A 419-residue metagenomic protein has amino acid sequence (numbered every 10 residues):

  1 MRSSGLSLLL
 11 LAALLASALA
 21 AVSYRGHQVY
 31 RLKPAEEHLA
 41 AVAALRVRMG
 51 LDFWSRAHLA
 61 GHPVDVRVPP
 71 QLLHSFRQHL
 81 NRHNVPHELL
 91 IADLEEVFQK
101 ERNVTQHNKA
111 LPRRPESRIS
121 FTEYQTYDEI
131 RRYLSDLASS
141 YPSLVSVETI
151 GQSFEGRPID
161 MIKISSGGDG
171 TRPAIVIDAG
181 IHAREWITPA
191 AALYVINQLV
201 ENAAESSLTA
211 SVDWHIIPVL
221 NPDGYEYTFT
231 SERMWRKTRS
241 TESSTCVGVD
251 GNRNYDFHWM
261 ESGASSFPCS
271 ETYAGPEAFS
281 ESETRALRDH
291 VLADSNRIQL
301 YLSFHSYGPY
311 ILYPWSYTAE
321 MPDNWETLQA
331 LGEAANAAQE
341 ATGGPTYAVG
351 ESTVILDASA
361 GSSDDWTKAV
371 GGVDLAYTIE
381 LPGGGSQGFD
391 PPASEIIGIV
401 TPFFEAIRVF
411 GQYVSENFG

Functional and structural regions predicted by a protein language model:
R2-G419: M14 metallocarboxypeptidase catalytic domain recognition
